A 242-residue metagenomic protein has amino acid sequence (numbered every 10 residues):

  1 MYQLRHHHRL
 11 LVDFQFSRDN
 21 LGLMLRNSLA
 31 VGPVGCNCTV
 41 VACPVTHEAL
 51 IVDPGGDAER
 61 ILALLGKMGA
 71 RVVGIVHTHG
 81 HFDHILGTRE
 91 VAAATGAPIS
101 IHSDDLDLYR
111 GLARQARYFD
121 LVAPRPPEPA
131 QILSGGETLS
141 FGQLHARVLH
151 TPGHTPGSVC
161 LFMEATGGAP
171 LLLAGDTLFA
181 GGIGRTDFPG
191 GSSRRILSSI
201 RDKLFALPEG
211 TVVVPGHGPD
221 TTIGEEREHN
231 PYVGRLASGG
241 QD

Functional and structural regions predicted by a protein language model:
M1-H7: Extreme N-terminal basic, low-complexity initiation segments that serve as generic localization/processing leaders
D13, D19-N20: Short, positively charged and aromatic/hydrophobic N-terminal segments
N20-M68, C160-A174: Conserved beta-strand hairpin/beta-sheet module of binuclear metal-dependent hydrolase folds, prominently
V45-T46, G56, F82, D105 (+4 more regions): Short, glycine/acidic-enriched loop or turn micro-motifs at the edges of active sites
T46, D57-L144, A169-P170, E228-L236: Active-site HxH/HxHxD metal-binding segment of metal-dependent hydrolases
L50-V52, G74-V76, V148-H150: Short catalytic-loop micro-motif centered on adjacent basic/acidic residues
V52, I99-I101, L173-A174, P215: Hydrophobic residues in well-ordered beta-strands that form the structural core
A70, R114-Y118, F141-H150, T155-D242: Metallo-beta-lactamase
